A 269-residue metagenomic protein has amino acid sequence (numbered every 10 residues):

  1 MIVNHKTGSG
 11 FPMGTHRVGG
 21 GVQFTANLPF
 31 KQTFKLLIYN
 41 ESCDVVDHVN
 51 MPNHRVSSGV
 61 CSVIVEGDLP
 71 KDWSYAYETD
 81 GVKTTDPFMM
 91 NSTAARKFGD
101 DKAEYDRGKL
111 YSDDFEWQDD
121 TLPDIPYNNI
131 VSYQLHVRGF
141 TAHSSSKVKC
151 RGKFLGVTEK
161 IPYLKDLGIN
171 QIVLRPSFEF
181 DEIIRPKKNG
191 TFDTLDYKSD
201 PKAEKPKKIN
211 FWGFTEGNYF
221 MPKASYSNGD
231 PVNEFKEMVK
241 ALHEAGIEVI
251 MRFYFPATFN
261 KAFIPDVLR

Functional and structural regions predicted by a protein language model:
M1-G19, R55-G152: The feature marks proteins involved in alpha-glucan
G20-F24: Structural beta-strand segments of beta-rich domains
A26, Y77, L135, L164 (+2 more regions): Conserved, mostly hydrophobic/aromatic
N27-F34: Short proline/glycine-enriched turn/loop motifs at strand-loop junctions of beta-rich domains
N129, G168-N170, A245-I247: Short, well-ordered coil/turn segments that N-cap beta-strands
V131-Y133, I172-L174, V249-M251: Hydrophobic faces of well-ordered beta-strands that scaffold small-molecule active sites in alpha/beta enzyme cores
V148-K153, I184-E244, F259-R269: Aromatic- and acidic-residue-enriched carbohydrate-binding clefts of CAZyme catalytic domains
E159-S177: Catalytic domains of carbohydrate-active enzymes, especially glycoside hydrolases
